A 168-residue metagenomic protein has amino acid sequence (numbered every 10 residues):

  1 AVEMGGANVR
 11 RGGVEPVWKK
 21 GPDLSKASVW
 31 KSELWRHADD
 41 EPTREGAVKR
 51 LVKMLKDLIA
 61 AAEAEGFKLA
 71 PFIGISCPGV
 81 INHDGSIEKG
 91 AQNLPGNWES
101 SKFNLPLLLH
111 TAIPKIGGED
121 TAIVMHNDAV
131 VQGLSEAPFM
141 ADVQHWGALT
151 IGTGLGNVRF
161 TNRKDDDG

Functional and structural regions predicted by a protein language model:
A1-S28, W146-K164: Gly/Thr-rich phosphate-binding beta-strand-loop-beta motif of the actin/hexokinase/Hsp70
M4, A64-F67: Fungal eukaryote-biased detector of long internal structured cores
K20-D23, I73-C77: Short, functional N-terminal and low-complexity linear motifs
L24, A64, S86-E88: A generic "cationic amphipathic patch" detector
V29-V52, L69-I73, G79-W146: Glycine-rich phosphate-binding loop and adjoining helix at the ATP-binding site of ATP-dependent phosphoryl-transfer
M54-A62: A short, N-terminal amphipathic alpha-helix
D166-G168: A short alpha->loop->secondary-structure connector
